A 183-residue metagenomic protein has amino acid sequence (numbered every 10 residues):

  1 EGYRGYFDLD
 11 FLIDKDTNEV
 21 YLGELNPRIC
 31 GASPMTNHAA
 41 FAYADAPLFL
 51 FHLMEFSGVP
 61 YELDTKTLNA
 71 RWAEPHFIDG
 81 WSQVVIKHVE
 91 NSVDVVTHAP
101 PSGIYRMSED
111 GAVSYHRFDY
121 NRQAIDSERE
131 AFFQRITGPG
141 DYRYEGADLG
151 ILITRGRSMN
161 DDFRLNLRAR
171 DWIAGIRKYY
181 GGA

Functional and structural regions predicted by a protein language model:
E1-A183: ATP-dependent carboxylate activation and anion-phosphoryl transfer catalytic cores that bind Mg-ATP to form
